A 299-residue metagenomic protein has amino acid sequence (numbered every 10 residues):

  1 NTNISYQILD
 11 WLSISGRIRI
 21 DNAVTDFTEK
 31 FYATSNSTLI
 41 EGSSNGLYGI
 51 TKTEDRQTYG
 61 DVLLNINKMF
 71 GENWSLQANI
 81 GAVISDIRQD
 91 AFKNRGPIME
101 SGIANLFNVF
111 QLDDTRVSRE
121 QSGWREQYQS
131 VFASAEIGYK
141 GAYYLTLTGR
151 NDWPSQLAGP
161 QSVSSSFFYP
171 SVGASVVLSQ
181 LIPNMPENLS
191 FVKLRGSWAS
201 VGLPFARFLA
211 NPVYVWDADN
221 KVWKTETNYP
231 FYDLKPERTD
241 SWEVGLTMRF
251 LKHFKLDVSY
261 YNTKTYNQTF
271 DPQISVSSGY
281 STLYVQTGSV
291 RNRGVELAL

Functional and structural regions predicted by a protein language model:
N1-F31, G42-L299: Extracellular/periplasmic, surface-exposed regions of secreted and cell-surface proteins
